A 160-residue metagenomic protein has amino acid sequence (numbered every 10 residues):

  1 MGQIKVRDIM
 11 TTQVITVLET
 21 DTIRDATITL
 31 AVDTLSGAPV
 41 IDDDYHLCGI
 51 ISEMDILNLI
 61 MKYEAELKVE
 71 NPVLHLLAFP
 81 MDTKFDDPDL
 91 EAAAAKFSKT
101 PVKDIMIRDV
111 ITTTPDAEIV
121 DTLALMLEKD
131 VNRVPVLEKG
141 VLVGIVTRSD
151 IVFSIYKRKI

Functional and structural regions predicted by a protein language model:
M1-T29, L35, V40-D42, L47-C48 (+3 more regions): Bateman/CBS regulatory modules and CBS-like beta-alpha motifs in cytosolic regions of diverse proteins
D33-T34, D130: Short, basic and Ser/Thr-rich N-terminal targeting/leader segments
S36-K68: Generic detector of contiguous secondary-structure segments
G49-L57, L137, G144-I151: Short hydrophobic beta-strand motif reused across regulatory alpha/beta modules
L57-V73, V152-I160: A short, polar/charged loop-to-alpha-helix boundary motif
L127-K129, R133-V134, R148-K159: Gly/Ser-rich helix-loop-strand patches that form or flank binding pockets for ribonucleotide-derived cofactors
